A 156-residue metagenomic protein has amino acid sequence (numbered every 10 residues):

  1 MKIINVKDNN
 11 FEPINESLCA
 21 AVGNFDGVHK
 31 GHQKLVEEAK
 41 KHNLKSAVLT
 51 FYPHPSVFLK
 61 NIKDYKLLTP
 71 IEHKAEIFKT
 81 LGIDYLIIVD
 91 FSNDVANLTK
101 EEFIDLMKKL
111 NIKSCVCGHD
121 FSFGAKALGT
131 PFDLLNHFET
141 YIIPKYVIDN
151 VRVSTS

Functional and structural regions predicted by a protein language model:
M1-S156: Nucleotidyltransferase catalytic core that binds NTPs
